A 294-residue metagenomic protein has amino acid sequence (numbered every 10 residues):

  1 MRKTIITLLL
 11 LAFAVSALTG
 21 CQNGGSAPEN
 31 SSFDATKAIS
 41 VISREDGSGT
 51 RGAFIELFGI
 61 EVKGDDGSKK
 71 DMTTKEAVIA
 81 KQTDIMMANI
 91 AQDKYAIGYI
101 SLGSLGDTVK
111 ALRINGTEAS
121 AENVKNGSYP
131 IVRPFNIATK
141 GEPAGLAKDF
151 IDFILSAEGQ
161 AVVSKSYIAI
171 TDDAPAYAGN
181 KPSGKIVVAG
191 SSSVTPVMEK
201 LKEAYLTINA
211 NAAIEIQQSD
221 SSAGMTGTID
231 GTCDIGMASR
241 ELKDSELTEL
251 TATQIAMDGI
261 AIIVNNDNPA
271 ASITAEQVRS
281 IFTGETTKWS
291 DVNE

Functional and structural regions predicted by a protein language model:
M1-T4, L9: Positively charged n-region of N-terminal signal peptides that target proteins for export
S16-G20: C-terminal motif of bacterial Sec signal peptides marking the signal peptidase cleavage site
C21-E294: Exported/periplasmic ABC-transporter solute-binding proteins
